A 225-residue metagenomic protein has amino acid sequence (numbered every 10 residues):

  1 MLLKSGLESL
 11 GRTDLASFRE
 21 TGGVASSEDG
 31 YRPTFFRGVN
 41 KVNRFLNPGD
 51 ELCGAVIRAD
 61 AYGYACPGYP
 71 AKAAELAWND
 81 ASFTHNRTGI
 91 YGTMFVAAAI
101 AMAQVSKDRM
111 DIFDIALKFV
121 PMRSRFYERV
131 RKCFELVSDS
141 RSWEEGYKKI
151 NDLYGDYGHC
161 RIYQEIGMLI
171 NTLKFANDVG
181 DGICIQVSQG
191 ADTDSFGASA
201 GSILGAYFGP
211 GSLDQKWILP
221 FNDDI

Functional and structural regions predicted by a protein language model:
M1-I225: Structured, active/binding-site neighborhoods that engage oxygen-rich ligands
